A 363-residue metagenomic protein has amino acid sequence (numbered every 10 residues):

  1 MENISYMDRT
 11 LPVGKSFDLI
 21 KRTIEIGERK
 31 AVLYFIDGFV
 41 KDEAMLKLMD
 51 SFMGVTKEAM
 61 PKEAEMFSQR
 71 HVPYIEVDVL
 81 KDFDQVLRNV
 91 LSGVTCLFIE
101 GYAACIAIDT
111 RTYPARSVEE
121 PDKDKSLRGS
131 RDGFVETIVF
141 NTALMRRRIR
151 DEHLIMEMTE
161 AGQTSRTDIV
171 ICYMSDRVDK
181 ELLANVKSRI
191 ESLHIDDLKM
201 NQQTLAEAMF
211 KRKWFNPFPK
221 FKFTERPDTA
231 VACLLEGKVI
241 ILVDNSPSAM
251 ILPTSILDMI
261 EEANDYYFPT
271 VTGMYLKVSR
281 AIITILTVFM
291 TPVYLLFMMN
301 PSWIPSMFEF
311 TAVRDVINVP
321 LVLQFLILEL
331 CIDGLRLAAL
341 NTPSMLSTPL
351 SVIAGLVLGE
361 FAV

Functional and structural regions predicted by a protein language model:
M1-F289, F297, W303-I304: Membrane-embedded alpha-helical signal segments
S255-V363: Transmembrane alpha-helical segments that form the functional core of multipass membrane systems
